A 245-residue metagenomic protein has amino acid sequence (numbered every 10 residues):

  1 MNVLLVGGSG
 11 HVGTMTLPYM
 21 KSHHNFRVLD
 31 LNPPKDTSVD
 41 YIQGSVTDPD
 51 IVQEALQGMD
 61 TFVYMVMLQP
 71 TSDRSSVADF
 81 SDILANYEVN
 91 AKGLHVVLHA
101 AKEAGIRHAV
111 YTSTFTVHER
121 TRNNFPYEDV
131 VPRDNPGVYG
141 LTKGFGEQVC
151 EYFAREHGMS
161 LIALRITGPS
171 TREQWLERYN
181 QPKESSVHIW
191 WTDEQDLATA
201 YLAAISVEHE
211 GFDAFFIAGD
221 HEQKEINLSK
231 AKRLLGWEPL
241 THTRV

Functional and structural regions predicted by a protein language model:
V3-H23: N-terminal Rossmann NAD(P)H-binding glycine-rich loop of SDR-like oxidoreductase domains
K35, G44-V89: NAD(P)H-binding glycine-rich loop region in Rossmannoid oxidoreductase-like domains and their noncatalytic homologs
S76-A109: NAD(P)-cofactor binding segment of oxidoreductase domains
V96-P136: Conserved Rossmann-fold NAD(P)-dependent oxidoreductase catalytic core, especially the SDR/UDP-sugar
V138-F145: Active-site helix of classical SDR
E147-T171: Conserved beta-loop-beta element that borders a ligand/cofactor-binding pocket
I166-R178, W191-D213, D220: Alpha-helical substrate-binding/gating segment
E177-Y179, A214-F215, D220-E238: Conserved C-terminal active-site "lid" loop/helix of NAD(P)H-dependent oxidoreductases that clamps the redox cofactor
